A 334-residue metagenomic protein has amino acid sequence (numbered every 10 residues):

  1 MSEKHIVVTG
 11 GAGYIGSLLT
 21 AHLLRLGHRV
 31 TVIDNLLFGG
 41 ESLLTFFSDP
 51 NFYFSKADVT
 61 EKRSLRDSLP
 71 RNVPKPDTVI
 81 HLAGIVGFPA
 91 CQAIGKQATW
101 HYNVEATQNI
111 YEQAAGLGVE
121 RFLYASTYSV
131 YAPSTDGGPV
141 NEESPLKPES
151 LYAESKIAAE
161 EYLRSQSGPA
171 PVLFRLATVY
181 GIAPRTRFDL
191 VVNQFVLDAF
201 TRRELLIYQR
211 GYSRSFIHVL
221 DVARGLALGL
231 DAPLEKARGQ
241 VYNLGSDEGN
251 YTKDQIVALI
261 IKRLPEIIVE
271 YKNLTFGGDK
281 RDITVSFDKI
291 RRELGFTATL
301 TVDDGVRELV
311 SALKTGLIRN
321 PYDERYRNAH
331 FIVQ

Functional and structural regions predicted by a protein language model:
M1-A170, R175: N-terminal Rossmann-like NAD(P)+-binding domain of SDR-like oxidoreductases, especially those catalyzing
L18, I94, Q113, S134 (+6 more regions): Generic structural signal for alpha-helix termini and adjacent loop/cap motifs
S48, A57, P184-F188, G249 (+2 more regions): Residue-level signature of the cytosolic catalytic core of signaling kinases
D136, E149, E161-R214, V219-L230 (+1 more regions): NAD(P)-dependent short-chain dehydrogenase/reductase
L151, S155, F188, K253 (+1 more regions): Conserved donor sugar-nucleotide recognition element shared by glycan-biosynthetic enzymes
R203, I207-Q334: C-terminal substrate-binding subdomain of Rossmann-fold SDR/epimerase-dehydratase oxidoreductases
